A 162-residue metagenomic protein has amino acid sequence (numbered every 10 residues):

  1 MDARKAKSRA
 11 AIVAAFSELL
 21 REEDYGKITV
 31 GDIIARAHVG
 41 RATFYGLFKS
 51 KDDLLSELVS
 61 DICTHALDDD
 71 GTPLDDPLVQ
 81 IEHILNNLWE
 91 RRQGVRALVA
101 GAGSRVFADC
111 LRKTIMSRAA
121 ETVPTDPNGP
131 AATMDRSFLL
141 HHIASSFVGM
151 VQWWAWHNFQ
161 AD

Functional and structural regions predicted by a protein language model:
D2-K5, I33-L55, N87-E90, G94-L98 (+1 more regions): Basic/polar phosphate-binding segments, predominantly the helix-turn-helix DNA-binding elements of transcriptional
A6-S17, R21, G26-H38, Y45-G71 (+2 more regions): An amphipathic alpha-helix adjacent to DNA-recognition modules
A15, L19, S146-W153: Amphipathic alpha-helical interface segments
V39, H65, G94, G149-M150: A general alpha-helix detector
F44, W153-W154: Signature tryptophan residues that serve as conserved aromatic anchors
L74-Q93, H141, S145, G149: Amphipathic alpha-helical segments that line or abut small-molecule/effector binding pockets and mediate allosteric
H83, G103-V148: Amphipathic alpha-helical packing segments from all-alpha helical-bundle domains
N158-D162: Short, charged, surface-exposed loops that flank catalytic or proteolytic processing sites
